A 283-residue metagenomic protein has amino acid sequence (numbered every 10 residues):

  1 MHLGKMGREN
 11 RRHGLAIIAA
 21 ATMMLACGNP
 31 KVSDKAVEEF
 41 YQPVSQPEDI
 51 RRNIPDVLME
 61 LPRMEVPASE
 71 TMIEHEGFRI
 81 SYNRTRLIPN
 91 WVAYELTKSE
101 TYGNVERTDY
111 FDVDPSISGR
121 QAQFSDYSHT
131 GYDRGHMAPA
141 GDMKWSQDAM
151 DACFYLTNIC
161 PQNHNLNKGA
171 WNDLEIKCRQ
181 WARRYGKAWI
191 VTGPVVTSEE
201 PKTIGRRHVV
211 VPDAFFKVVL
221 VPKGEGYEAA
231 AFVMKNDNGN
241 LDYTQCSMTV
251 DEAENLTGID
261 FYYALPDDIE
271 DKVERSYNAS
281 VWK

Functional and structural regions predicted by a protein language model:
H2-K283: Domain-level detector for secreted/extracellular nuclease and nuclease-toxin modules, and for the ENPP-like C-terminal
